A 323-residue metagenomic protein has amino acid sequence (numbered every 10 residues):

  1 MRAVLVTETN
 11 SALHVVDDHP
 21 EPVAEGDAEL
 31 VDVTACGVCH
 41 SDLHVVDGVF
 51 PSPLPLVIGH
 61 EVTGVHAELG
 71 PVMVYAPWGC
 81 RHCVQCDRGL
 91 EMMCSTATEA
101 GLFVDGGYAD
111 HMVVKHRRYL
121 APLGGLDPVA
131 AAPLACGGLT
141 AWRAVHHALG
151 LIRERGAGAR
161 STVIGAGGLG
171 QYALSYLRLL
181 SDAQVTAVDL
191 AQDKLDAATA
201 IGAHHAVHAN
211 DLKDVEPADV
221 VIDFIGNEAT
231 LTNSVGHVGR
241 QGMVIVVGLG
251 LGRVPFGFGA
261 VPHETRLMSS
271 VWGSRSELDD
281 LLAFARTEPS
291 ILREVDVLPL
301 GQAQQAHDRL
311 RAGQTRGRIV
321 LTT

Functional and structural regions predicted by a protein language model:
M1, T232, R275-T323: C-terminal hydrophobic helical "lid"/dimerization subdomain of Rossmann-like NAD(P)H-dependent oxidoreductases
A3-V23, V38-V65, E91-D105: N-terminal glycine-rich cofactor-binding segment
E21-C36, V46-V84, G124-L126: Glycine-rich beta-strand-centered segment in the early N-terminal region that forms part of a ligand/cofactor-binding
A35, I222-F224, T323: Short, well-ordered coil/turn residues at beta-beta hairpins and beta-strand->alpha-helix junctions within
P71, G125-D211: Mid-domain Rossmann-like dinucleotide-binding core that forms the NAD(H)/NADP(H) cofactor-binding site
C80-I164: NAD(P)H dinucleotide-binding glycine-rich loop of Rossmann-like/cofactor-binding domains, especially the beta1-alpha1
K213-V221: A short acidic, Gly/Pro-enriched loop at the edge of an enzyme's catalytic core that lines a small-molecule cofactor
E228-I291, T323: Glycine-rich phosphate-binding loop and adjacent beta-alpha segment of Rossmann(oid) nucleotide-cofactor-binding
